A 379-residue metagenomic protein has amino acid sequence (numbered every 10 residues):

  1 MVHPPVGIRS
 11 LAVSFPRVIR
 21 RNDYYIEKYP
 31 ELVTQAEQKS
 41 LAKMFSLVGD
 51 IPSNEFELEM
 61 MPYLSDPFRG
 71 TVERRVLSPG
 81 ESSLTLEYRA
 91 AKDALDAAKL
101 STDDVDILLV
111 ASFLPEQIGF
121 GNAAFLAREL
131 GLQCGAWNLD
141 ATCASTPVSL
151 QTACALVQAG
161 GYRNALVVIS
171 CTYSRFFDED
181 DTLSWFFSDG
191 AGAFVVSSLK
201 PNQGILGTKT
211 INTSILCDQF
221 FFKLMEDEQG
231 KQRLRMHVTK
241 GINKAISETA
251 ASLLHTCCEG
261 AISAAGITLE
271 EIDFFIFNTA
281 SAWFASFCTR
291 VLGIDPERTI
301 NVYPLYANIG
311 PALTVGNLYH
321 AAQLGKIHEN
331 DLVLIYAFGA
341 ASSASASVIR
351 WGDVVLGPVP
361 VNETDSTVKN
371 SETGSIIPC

Functional and structural regions predicted by a protein language model:
M1-G80, D181-E248, T256, R350-C379: Condensing-enzyme catalytic core mediating Claisen C-C bond formation in acyl metabolism
P5-G7, Y162-N164, L332: Residues that mark the start of a beta-strand
I8, A94, V105-L108, S149 (+4 more regions): Buried hydrophobic positions in well-ordered alpha/beta secondary-structure cores of metabolic enzymes
R9-A12, D140, A165-C171, V196 (+1 more regions): Short beta-strand segments
I19-R20, G119-N122, Q151, F176-D181 (+1 more regions): Short acidic, glycine/serine/threonine-rich loops at helix termini
E59-Y63, R75-A141, C257, A261-A285: Conserved beta-ketoacyl condensing-enzyme motif
Y88, L114-E116, F125-R128, Q133-A159 (+2 more regions): Claisen-condensing/thiolase-fold acyl-transfer catalytic domains that form or cleave C-C bonds in fatty acid
G161-A191: Flexible, glycine-rich active-site loops centered on histidine and acidic residues that chelate a metal or position
